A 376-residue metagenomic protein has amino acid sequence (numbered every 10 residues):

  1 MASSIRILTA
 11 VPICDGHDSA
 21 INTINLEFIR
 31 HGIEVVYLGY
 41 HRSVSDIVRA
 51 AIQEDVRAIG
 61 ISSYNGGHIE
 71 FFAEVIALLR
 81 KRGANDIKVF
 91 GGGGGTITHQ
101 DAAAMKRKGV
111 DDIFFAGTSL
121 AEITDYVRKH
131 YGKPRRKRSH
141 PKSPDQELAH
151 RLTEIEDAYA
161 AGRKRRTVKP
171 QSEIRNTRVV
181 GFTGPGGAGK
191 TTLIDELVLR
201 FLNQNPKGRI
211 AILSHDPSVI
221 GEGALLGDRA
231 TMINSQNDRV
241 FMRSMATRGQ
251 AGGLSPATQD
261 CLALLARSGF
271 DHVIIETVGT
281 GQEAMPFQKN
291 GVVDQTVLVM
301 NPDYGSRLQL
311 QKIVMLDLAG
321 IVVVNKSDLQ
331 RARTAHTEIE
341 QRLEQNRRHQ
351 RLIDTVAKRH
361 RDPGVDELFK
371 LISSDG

Functional and structural regions predicted by a protein language model:
V11, G184, S244: The Walker A (P-loop) glycine that initiates the GxxxxGKT/S ATP-binding motif of P-loop NTPases
C14, I21-I123: Cofactor-cradling patches in redox/metallo enzymes
D15, P185-A188: ATP-binding Walker
G66, D271-H272, T277-Q282, V292-Q309 (+2 more regions): Conserved Switch II/interswitch segment of TRAFAC-class P-loop GTPases
K106-L120, T124, R128, I313 (+1 more regions): Canonical P-loop GTPase G-domain recognition
A121-V179: Extreme N-terminal, non-catalytic leader segments that precede Walker-type/kinase nucleotide-binding cores
E154-T177, A188, L197-E283, F287 (+2 more regions): Nucleotide-state-sensitive switch-loop elements of NTP-binding domains
L193: Hydrophobic positions on the alpha1 helix immediately C-terminal to the Walker A/P-loop
